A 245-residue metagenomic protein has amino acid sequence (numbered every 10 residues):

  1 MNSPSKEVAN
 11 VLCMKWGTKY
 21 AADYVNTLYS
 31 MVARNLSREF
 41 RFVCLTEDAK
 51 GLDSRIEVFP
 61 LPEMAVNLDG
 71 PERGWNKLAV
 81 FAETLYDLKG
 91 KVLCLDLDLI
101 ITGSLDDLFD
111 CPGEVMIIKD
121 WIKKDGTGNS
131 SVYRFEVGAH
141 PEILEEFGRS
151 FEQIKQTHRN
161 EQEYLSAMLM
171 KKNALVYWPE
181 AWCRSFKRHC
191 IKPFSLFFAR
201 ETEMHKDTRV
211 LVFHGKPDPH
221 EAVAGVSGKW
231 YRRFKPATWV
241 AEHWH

Functional and structural regions predicted by a protein language model:
M1-L68, L85-L88, V137, W244: N-terminal anchoring/stem segment of glycosyltransferases
P4, D125-T127, T202-K206: Extracellular/periplasmic catalytic domains that process cell-envelope and extracellular macromolecules
T27, M31, N35, V80 (+1 more regions): Amphipathic alpha-helical segments that form well-ordered structural scaffolds and often line/cohere around active
F42, F81, D98, Y133 (+2 more regions): A residue-level signal for conserved active-site and pocket-lining positions in enzyme catalytic cores
V43-G51, I101-L105, A181, K216-P217: Short, polar loop motifs at secondary-structure junctions
K50-D53, E57-P60, M64, W75-T127 (+1 more regions): GT-A fold catalytic core of metal-dependent nucleotide-sugar glycosyltransferases, centered on the diacidic
L105-M168: Conserved catalytic core of nucleotide-sugar-dependent glycosyltransferases
P141-H245: Catalytic core and acceptor-binding pocket of nucleotide-sugar-dependent glycosyltransferases
